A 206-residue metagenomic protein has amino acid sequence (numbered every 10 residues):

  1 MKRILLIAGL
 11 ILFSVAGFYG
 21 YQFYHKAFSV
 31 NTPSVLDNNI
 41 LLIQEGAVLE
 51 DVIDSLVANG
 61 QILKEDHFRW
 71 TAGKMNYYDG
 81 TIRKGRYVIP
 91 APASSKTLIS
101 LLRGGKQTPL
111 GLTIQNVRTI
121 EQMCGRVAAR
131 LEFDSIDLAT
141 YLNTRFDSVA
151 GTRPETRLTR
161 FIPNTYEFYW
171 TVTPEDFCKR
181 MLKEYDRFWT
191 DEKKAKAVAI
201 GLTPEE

Functional and structural regions predicted by a protein language model:
M1-E206: Conserved catalytic or metal-liganding residues and their short signature motifs at active sites of enzymes
